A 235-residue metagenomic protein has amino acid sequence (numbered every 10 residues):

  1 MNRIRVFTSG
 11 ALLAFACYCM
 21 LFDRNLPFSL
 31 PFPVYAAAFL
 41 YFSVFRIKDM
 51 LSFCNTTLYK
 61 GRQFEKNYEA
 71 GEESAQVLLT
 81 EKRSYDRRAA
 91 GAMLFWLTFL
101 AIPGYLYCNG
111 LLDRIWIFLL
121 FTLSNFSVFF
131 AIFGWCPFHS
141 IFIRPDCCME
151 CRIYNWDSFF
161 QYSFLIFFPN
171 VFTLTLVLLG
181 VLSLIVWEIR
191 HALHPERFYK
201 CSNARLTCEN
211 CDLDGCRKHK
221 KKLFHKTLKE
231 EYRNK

Functional and structural regions predicted by a protein language model:
N2-A11, D86-L97, C151-S158: Select subsegments of transmembrane alpha-helices in polytopic membrane proteins, especially boundary-proximal
F7-Y59, N109-L111, S124-A131: Hydrophobic alpha-helical membrane-embedded segments
Y35-S43, F121-F130, N170-L193: Alpha-helical membrane-embedded segments
F45-T57, G134-I141, W187-R205: Juxtamembrane/interface segments at transmembrane-helix termini
G61-D86, C147-N155: Short membrane-interface loop/juxtamembrane segments of multi-pass integral membrane proteins
G134-F159: Membrane-helix boundary/juxtamembrane motif in polytopic membrane proteins
W156-F172: Hydrophobic alpha-helical transmembrane segments in multi-pass integral membrane proteins
S202-E231: Cysteine-cluster motifs in flexible loop/terminal segments that predominantly coordinate metals
